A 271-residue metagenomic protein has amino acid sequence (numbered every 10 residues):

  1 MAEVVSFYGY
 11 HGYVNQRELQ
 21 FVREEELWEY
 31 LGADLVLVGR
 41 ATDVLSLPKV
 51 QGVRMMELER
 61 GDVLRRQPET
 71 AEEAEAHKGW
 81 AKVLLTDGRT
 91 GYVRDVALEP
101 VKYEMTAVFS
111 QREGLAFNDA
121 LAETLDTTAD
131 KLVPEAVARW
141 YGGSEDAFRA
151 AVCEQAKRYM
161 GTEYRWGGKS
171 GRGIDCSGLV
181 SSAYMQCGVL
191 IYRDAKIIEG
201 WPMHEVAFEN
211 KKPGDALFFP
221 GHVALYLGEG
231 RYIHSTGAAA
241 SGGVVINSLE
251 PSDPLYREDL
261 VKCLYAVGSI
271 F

Functional and structural regions predicted by a protein language model:
M1-A2, S6-R40, K49, V53-E57 (+1 more regions): Boundary regions of SH3-family modules and the immediately adjacent low-complexity/disordered segments in eukaryotic
Y30-V44, A183-I198: Short, basic/aromatic beta-hairpin or loop at an interaction surface
R54-D62, K212-P213: Short, flexible surface segments
Q111-E113, F117, S144, A151-R165 (+4 more regions): Well-ordered beta-sheet/strand-loop patches within structured domains
A138-G143, E163-G171: Second-shell loop/turn segments in exported
A156, G168-C187: Active-site nucleophilic cysteine motif
V189-S252: ...with weaker cross-activation on analogous glycine-rich loops/strands in unrelated enzymes
E250-F271: Low-complexity, Gly/Ser/Thr/Pro-rich intrinsically disordered linker/tail segments
